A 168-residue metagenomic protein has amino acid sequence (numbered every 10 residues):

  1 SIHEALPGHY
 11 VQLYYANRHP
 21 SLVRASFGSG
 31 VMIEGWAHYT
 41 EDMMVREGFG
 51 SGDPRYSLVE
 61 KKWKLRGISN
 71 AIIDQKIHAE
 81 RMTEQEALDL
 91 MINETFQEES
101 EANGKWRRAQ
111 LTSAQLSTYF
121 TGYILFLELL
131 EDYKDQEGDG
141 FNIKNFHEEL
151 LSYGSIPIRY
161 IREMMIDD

Functional and structural regions predicted by a protein language model:
S1-D168: N-terminal maturation segment of proteins
